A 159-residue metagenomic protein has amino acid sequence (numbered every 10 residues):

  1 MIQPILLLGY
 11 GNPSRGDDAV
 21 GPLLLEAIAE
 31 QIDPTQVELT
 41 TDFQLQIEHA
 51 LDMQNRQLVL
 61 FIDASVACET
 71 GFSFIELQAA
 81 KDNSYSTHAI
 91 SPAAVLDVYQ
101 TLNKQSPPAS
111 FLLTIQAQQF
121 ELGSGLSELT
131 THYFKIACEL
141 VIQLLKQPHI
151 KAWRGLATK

Functional and structural regions predicted by a protein language model:
M1-Q119, S124-I136, V141-K159: N-terminal catalytic or cofactor-binding beta/alpha core of small enzyme domains
